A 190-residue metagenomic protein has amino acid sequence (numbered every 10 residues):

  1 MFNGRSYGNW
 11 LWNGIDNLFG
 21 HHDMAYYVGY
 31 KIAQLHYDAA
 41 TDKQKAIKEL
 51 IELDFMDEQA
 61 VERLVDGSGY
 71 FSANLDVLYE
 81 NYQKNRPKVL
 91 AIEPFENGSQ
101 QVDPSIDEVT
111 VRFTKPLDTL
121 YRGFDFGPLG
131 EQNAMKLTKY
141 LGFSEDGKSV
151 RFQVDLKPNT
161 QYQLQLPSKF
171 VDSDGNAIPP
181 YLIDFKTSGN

Functional and structural regions predicted by a protein language model:
F2-I92: Pan-zinc metallopeptidase signature
E80-N190: Acidic, low-complexity Ser/Thr/Gly/Pro-rich repeat segments typical of extracellular/periplasmic and surface-exposed
